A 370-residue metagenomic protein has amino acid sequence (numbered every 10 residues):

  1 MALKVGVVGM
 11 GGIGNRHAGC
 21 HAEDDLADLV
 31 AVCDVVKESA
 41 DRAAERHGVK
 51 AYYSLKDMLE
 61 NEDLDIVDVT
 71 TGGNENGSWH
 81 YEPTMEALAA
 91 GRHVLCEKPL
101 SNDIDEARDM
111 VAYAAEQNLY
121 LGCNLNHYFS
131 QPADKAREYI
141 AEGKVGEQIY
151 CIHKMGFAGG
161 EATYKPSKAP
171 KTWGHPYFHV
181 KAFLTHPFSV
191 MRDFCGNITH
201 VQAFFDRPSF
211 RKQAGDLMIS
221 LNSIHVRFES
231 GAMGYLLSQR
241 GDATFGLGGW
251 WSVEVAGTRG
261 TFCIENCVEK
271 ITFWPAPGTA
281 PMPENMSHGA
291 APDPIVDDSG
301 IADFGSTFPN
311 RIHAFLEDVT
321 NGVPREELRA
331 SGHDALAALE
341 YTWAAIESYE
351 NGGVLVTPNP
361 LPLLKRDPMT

Functional and structural regions predicted by a protein language model:
M1-H47: N-terminal Rossmann-like dinucleotide-binding module
V7, G12, I66-T71, R108 (+2 more regions): C-terminal helix-rich "cap/oligomerization" subdomain common to oxidoreductases
A27-L29, L64, Q148, I198: Core-facing hydrophobic residues within beta-strands of well-ordered domains
V49-L55: Conserved SAM-binding strand-loop segment of SAM-dependent methyltransferases
M58-H80, L95: Rossmann-like NAD(P)-binding element
N76-Y128, G143: Beta-strand-loop-alpha-helix segment that lines the small-molecule cofactor/substrate pocket of alpha/beta enzymes
Y120, H127-D216, G352: Predominantly a Rossmann-like dinucleotide-binding segment in NAD(P)-dependent oxidoreductases
A182-W274, P309-V323, A344, T357 (+1 more regions): Contiguous beta-strand/loop segments that form the cofactor/metal-binding neighborhood of enzyme cores
